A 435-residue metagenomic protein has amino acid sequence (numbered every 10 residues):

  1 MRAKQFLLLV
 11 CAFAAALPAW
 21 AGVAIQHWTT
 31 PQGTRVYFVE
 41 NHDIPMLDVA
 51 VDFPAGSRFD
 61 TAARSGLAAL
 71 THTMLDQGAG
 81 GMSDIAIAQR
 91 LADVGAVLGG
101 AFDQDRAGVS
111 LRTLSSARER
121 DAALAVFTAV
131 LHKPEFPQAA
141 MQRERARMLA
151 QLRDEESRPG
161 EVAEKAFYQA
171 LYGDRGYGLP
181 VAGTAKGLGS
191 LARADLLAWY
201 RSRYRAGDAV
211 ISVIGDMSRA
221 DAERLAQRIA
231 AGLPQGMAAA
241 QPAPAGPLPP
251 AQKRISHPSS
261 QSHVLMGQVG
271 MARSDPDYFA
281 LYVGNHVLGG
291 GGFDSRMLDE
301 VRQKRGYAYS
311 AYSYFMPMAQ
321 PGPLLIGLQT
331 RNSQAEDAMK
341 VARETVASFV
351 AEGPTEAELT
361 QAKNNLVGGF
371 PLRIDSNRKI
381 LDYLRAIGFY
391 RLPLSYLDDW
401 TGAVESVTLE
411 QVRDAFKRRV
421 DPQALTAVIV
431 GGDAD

Functional and structural regions predicted by a protein language model:
M1-Q5: Positively charged n-region of N-terminal signal peptides that target proteins for export
L7-P18: Bacterial N-terminal signal peptides
A21-P45: N- or domain-start disorder-to-order transition segments that initiate the globular core
V39, I44-L70, D84-V130, R145 (+7 more regions): M16 family metallopeptidases and their MPP-like homologs
L70-M74, G284: Active-site His/Glu-centered metal-binding helix of metallohydrolases
G78-G81, L131-A139: Short, polar/flexible loop-turn hinges at active-site or ligand-entry regions and domain interfaces
G173, Y177-V181, R205-A206, V210-S274 (+1 more regions): An aromatic/glycine/proline-enriched structural segment found at the starts of mature extracellular/organellar domains
